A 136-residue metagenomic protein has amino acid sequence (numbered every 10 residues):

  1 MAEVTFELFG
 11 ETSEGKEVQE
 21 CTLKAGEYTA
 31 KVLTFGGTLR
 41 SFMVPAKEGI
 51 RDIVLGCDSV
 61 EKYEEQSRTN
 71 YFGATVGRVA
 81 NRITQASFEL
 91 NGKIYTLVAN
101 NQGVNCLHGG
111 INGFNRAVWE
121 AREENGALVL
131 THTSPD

Functional and structural regions predicted by a protein language model:
M1-D136: Surface-exposed acidic/polar loop and edge beta-strand patches at domain peripheries
